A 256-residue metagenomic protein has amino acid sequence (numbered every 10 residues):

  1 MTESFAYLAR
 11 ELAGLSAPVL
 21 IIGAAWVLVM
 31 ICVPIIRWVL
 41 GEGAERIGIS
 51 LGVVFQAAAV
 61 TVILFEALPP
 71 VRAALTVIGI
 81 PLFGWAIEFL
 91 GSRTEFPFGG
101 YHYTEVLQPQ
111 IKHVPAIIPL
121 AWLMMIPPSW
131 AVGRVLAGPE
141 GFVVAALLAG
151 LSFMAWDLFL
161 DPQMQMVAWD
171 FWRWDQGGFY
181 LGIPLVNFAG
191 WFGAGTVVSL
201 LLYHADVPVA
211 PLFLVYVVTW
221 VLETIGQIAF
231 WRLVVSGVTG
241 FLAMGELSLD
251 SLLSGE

Functional and structural regions predicted by a protein language model:
T2-E256: Aromatic-rich, lipid-facing transmembrane alpha helices and their immediate juxtamembrane interface loops in integral
